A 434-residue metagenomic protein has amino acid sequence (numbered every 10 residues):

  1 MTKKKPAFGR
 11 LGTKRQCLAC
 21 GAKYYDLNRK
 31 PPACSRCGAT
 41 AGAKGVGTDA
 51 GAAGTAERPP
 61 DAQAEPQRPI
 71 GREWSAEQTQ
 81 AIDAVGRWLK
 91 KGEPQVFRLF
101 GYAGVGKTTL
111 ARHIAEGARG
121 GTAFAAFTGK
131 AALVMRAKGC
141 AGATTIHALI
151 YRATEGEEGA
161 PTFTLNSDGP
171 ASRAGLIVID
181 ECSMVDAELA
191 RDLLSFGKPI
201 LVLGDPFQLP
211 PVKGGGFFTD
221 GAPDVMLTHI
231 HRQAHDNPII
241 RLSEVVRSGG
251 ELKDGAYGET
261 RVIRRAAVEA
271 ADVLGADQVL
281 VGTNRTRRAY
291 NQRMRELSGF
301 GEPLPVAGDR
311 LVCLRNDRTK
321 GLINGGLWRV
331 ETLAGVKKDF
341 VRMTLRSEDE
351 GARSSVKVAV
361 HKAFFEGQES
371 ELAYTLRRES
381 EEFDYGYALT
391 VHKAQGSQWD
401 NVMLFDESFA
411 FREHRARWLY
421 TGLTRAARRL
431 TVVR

Functional and structural regions predicted by a protein language model:
K14, G21, P31: Residues immediately within or flanking Cys/His clusters that coordinate Zn2+ in small zinc-binding modules
G21, S35-G38: Cys/His-coordinated zinc-binding microdomains
Y25, G42: Short functional micro-motifs and their immediate structural scaffolds
A50-R68, A76: DE-rich, low-complexity intrinsically disordered acidic tracts
P66, R72, A81-R98, Y102-L110 (+4 more regions): Conserved helicase motor core of P-loop NTPases
A125-S172, L389: Inter-Walker segment of RecA-like/P-loop motor cores
D180-E181, G204: Walker B catalytic acidic pair
M343-R434: C-terminal accessory regions
